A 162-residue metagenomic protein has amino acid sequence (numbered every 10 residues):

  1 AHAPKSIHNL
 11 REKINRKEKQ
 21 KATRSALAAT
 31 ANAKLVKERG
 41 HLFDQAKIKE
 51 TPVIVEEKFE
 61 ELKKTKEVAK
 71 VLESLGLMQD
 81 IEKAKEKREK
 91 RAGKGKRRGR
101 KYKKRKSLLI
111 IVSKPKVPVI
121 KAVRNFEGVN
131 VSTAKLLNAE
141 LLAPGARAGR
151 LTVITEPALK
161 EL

Functional and structural regions predicted by a protein language model:
A1-L162: Extended polybasic, low-complexity segments that bind anionic RNA or targeting/receptor surfaces
